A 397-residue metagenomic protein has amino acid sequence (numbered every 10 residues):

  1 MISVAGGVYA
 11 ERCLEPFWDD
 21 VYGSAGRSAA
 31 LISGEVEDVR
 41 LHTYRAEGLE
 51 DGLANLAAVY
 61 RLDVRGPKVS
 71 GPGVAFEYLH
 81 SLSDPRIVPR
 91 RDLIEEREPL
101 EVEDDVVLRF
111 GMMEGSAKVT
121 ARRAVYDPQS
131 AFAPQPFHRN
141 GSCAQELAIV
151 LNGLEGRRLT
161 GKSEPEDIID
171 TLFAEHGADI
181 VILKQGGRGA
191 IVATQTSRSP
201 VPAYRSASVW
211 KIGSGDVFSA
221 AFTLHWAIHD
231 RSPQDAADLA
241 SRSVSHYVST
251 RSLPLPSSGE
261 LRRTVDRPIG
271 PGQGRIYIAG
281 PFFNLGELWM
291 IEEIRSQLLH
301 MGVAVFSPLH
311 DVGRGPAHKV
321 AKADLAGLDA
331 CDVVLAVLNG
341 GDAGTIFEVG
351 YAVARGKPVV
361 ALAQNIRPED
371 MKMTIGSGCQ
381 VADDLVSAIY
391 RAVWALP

Functional and structural regions predicted by a protein language model:
I2-V4, V8-D19, A29-R109, E114-S116 (+2 more regions): Conserved N-terminal subdomain of the carbohydrate kinase-like
V59-Y60, K68-S70, V244-A304, P308-G313: Charged C-terminal helix
V64-V69, S377-R391: Short acidic-hydrophobic, aromatic-tinged amphipathic segments that line or gate anion-handling sites
R123, P128-R198: Conserved phosphate/ATP/ADP-binding segment of small-molecule kinases
P134-G141, Q364-M373: Short, glycine/polar-rich helix-capping loops at beta-to-alpha or helix-loop-helix junctions that flank or form
E166-Q273: Conserved phosphate-binding/catalytic region of the ribokinase-like
G313-A336, G344-E348: TIR-domain catalytic/interaction hotspot
G340-A361: Amphipathic helical hotspot of TIR/SEFIR-family domains
